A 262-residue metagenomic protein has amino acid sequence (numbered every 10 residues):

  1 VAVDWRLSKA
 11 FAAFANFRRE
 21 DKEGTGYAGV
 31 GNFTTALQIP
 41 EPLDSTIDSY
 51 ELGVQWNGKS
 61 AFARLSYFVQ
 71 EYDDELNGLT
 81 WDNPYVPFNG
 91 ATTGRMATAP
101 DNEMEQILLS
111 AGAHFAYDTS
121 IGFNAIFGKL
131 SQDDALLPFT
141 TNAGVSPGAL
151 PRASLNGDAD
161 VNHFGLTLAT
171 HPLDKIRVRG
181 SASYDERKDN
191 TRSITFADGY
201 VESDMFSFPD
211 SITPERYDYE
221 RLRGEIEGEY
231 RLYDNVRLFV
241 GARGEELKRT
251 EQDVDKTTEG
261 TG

Functional and structural regions predicted by a protein language model:
V1, T46-Y50, N57, D101-I107 (+3 more regions): Residues that define the transmembrane beta-barrel architecture of outer-membrane proteins
V1-G58, F62, S66-Q70, A111: Post-signal-peptide, soluble extracytosolic/periplasmic N-terminal scaffold domains of envelope/secretory systems
V3-W5, L52-W56, L109-A113, L166-T170 (+1 more regions): Residues on the lipid-exposed face of transmembrane beta-strands in outer-membrane beta-barrel proteins
A10-A13, E23, S60-L65, Y117-F123 (+2 more regions): Repeated loop/turn-to-beta-strand initiation elements of outer-membrane beta-barrel proteins
R19-E23, G58-F62, V69-D73, F127-S131 (+2 more regions): Transmembrane beta-strands of outer-membrane beta-barrel pores
T25-P40, L76-N83, D133-N142, P147-S154 (+3 more regions): Outer-membrane beta-barrel translocator domains and adjoining extracellular loop/strand segments of Gram-negative
A36-P40, D82, T92-A97, Q106-L108 (+5 more regions): Extracellular loop and loop/strand-boundary signature of outer-membrane beta-barrel proteins
E71-Y72, L79-W81, T92-G94, N102-G112 (+8 more regions): Beta-propeller domains
